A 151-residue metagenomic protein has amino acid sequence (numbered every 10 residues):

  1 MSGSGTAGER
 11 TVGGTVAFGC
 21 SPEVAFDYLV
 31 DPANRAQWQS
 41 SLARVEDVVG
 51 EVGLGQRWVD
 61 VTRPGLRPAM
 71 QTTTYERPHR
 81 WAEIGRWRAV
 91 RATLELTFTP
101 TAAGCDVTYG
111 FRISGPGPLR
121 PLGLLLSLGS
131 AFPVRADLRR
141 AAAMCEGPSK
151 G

Functional and structural regions predicted by a protein language model:
M1-G50: Hydrophobic ligand-binding cavity/cleft-lining segments
T11-G13, G65-M70, V90-E95: Short, surface-exposed coil-to-beta transition loops
G19-E23, G50, T73-P78, T97-D106: A short, structured loop/turn motif at beta-sheet edges
A25-L29, R35, W58, T72 (+3 more regions): Hydrophobic pocket/interface hotspot
V45-D47, A142-G151: Short, highly charged C-terminal tails/helix-capping segments
V45-D47, P78, A82-G85, A89-R91: Anionic, Ser/Thr-rich low-complexity intrinsically disordered regions
Q56-R63, W81-W87: Short beta-strand segments that buttress and anchor functional surface loops
R86-A136, A141-A143: Beta-strand/loop substructures that line and gate deep hydrophobic ligand-binding cavities in soluble
